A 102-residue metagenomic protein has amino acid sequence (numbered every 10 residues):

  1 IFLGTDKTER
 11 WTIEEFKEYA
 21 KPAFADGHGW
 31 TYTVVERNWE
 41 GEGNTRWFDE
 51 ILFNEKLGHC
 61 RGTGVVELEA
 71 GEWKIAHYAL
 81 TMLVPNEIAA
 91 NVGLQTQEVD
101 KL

Functional and structural regions predicted by a protein language model:
I1-R10: Short, solvent-exposed secondary-structure junction/capping segments
F2, E14-H59: Surface-exposed, charged secondary-structure patches
D6, I51-F53, G64, A79: A mature extracytoplasmic/lumenal domain signature
R10-W11, E55-G58, A70, L83-E87: A short local loop/turn or secondary-structure capping micro-motif enriched for an aromatic residue
W11-E14, T31, L94-E98: Juxtamembrane/interface motifs at transmembrane-helix termini
N38-T45, V66-K74: A short, structured loop/turn motif at beta-sheet edges
R61, I75-A76: Short edge beta-strand segments in beta-sheet-rich domains
E69, H77-L102: Low-complexity, intrinsically disordered terminal/linker segments enriched in charged and Gly/Pro repeats
